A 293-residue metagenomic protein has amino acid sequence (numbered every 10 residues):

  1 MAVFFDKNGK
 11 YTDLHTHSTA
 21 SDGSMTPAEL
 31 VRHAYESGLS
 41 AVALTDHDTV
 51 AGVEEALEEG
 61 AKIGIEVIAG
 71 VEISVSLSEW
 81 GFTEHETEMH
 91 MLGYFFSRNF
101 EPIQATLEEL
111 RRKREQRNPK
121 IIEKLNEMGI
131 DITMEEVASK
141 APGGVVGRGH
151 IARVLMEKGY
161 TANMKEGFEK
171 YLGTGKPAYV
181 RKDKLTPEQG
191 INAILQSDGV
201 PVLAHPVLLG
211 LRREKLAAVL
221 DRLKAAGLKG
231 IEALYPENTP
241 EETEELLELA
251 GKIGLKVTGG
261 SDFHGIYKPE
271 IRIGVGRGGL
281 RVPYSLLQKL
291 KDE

Functional and structural regions predicted by a protein language model:
M1-E88, L172-G173, L185, Q189-K268: An N-terminally biased module of ancient metal coordination in phosphate/nucleic-acid-related enzymes
A2, A61-A217, D221, L280-D292: Extended substrate/RNA-proximal surfaces in nucleic-acid metabolism proteins
S261-E293: Catalytic core of soluble alpha/beta enzymes
